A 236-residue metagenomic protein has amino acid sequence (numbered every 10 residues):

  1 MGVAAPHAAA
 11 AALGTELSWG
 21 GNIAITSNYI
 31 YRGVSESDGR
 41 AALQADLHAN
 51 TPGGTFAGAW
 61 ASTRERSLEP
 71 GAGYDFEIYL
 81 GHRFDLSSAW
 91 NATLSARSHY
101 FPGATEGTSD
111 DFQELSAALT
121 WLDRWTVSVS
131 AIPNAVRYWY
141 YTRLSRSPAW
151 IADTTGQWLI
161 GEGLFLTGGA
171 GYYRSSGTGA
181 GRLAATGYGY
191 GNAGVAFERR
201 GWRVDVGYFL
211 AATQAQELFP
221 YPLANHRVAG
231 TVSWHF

Functional and structural regions predicted by a protein language model:
A10-S67, S130: Short glycine/proline- and aromatic-enriched beta-strand/turn motifs that initiate or cap beta-hairpins
T15-L17, G39-L43, A72-F76, W90 (+5 more regions): Residues that define the transmembrane beta-barrel architecture of outer-membrane proteins
I25-Y31, A61-E65, F84, S98-P102 (+6 more regions): Transmembrane beta-strands of outer-membrane beta-barrel pores
Y31-D38, S67-Y74, A104-D111, R137-S145 (+2 more regions): Outer-membrane beta-barrel translocator domains and adjoining extracellular loop/strand segments of Gram-negative
D46-H48, Y79-G81, S95, S116-A118 (+3 more regions): Outer-membrane beta-barrel architecture
G53-A59, S88-L94, D123-V129, W158 (+2 more regions): Repeated loop/turn-to-beta-strand initiation elements of outer-membrane beta-barrel proteins
T108-G179, Y208: Detector for outer-membrane/organellar transmembrane beta-barrel domains, recognizing the amphipathic beta-strand
W158, A193-W202, Y208, P222-F236: Outer-membrane beta-barrel "beta-signal"
